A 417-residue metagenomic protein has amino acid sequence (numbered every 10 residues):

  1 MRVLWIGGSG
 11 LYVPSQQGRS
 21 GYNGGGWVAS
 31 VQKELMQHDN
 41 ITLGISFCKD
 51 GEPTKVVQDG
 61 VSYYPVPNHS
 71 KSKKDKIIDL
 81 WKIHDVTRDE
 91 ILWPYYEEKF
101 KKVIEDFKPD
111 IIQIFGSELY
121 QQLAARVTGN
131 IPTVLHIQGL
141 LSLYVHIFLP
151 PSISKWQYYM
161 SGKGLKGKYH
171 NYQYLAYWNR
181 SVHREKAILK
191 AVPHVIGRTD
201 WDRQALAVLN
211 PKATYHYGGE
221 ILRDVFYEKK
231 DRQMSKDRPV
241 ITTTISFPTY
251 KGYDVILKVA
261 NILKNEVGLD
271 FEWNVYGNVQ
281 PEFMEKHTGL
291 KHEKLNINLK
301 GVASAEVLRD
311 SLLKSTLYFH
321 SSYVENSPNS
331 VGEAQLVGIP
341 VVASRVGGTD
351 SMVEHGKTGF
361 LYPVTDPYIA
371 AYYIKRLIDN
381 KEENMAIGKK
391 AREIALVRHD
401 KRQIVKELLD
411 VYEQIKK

Functional and structural regions predicted by a protein language model:
M1-K55: N-terminal subdomain of nucleotide-sugar transferases
L4, I196, R232-K251, L257-A260 (+1 more regions): Conserved donor-binding/catalytic core segment of Leloir-type glycosyltransferases
V31, Q157-H194: Membrane-proximal helix-turn-helix segments that form the acceptor-binding/catalytic region of lipid-linked
T244, E272-K286, L299-G301: Glycosyltransferase donor-sugar binding loop
M284-R309: Nucleotide-activated donor-binding/catalytic signature segment of Leloir-type glycosyltransferases, i.e., the conserved
Y323: Aromatic "clamp/platform" in nucleotide-sugar-dependent glycosyltransferases that forms part of the donor/acceptor
P340-A343: Short hydrophobic beta-strand element within catalytic cores of glycosyltransferases and related nucleotide-activated
H355-G356, F360-P367, R376-E382: Conserved acidic donor-binding segment of nucleotide-sugar-dependent glycosyltransferases
